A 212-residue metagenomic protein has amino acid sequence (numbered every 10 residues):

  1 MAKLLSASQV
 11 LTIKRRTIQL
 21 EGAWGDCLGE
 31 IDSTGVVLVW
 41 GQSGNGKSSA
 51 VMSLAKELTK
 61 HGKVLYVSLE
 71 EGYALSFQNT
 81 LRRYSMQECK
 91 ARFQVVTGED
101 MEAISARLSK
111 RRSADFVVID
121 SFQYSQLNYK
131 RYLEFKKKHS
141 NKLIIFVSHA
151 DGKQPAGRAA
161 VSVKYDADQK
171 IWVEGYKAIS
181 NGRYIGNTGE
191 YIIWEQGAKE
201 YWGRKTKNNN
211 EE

Functional and structural regions predicted by a protein language model:
M1-K14: Charged, amphipathic alpha-helical linker segments immediately N-terminal to NTP-binding catalytic cores
R15-D32: Pre-Walker A adenine-sensing motif
S33-E102: Conserved P-loop
T34, H61-G62, A114, N141 (+1 more regions): Short, well-ordered alpha-helix to beta-strand connector turns
N45, G72-Y73, M101-E102, F122-L127 (+1 more regions): Short acidic, S/G/P-rich loop/turn micro-motifs used as interaction or catalytic elements
E57, R82-M86, K110-R111, E134-N141 (+1 more regions): Short, surface-exposed basic-aromatic patches at helix termini and helix-loop junctions that form
V95-V147: Phosphate-binding/switch loop-helix module in NTP-utilizing enzymes
K137-E212: Phosphate-binding/switch region of NTP-binding enzymes
